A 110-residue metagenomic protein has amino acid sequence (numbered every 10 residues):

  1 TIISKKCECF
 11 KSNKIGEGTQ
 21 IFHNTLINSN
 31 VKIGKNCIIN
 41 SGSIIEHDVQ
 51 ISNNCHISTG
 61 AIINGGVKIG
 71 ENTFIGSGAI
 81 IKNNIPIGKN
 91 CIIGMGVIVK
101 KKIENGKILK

Functional and structural regions predicted by a protein language model:
I2-K110: Structural signal for interior beta-strand "rungs" in well-ordered beta-sheet cores of soluble enzyme domains
